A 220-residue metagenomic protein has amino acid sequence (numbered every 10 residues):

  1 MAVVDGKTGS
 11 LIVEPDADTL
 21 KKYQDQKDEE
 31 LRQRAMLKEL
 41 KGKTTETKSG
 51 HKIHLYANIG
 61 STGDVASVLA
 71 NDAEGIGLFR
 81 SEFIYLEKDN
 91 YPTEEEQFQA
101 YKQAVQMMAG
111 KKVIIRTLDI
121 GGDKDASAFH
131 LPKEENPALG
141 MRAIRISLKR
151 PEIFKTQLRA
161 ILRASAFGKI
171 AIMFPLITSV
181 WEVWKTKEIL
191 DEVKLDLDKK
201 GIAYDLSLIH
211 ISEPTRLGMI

Functional and structural regions predicted by a protein language model:
M1-G6: Conformationally flexible catalytic loops at phosphate/diphosphate-handling active centers
K7-T8, D16-A17, S81-F83: Short, acidic/turn-prone active-site loops that include or flank metal/cofactor- and phosphate-binding residues
T8-S10, K112: Structural motif
L11-H51: Phosphate/diphosphate-binding glycine-rich loops and adjacent basic-rich segments that engage nucleotide
R34-S212, R216: Conserved alpha/beta-domain cores
